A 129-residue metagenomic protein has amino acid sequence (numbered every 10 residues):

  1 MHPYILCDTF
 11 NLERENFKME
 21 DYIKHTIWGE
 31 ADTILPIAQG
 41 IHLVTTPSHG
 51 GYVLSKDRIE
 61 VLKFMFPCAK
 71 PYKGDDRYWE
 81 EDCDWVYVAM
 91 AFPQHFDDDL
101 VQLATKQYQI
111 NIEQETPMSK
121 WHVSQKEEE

Functional and structural regions predicted by a protein language model:
P3-K18: Short, Lys/Arg-enriched N-terminal segments with co-localized hydrophobic residues within the first ~10-30 amino acids
N16-D57: Short N-terminal "domain-start" leader segments that mark the transition from disordered tails or signal peptides into
S48-Y72: A short, structured beta-strand/loop element
Y72-Y78: Active-site rim elements
Y78, D82-E128: Short, compact, well-ordered microdomains
